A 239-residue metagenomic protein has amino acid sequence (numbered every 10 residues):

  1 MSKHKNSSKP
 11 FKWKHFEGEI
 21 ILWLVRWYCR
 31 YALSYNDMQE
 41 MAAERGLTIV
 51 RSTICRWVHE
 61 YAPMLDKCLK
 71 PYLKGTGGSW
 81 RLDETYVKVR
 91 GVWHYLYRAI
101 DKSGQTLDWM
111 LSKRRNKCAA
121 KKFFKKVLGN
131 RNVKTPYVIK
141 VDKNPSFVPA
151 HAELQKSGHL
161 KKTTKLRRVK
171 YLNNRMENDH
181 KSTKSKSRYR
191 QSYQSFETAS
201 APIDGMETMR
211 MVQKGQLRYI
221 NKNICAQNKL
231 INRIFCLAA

Functional and structural regions predicted by a protein language model:
M1-A239: Residue-level recognition of single "structural anchor" positions that define or cap local secondary structure
